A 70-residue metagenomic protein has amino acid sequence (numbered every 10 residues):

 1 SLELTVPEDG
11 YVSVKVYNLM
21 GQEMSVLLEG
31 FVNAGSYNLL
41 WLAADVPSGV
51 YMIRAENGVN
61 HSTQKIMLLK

Functional and structural regions predicted by a protein language model:
S1-K70: C-terminal outer-membrane/trafficking sorting elements
